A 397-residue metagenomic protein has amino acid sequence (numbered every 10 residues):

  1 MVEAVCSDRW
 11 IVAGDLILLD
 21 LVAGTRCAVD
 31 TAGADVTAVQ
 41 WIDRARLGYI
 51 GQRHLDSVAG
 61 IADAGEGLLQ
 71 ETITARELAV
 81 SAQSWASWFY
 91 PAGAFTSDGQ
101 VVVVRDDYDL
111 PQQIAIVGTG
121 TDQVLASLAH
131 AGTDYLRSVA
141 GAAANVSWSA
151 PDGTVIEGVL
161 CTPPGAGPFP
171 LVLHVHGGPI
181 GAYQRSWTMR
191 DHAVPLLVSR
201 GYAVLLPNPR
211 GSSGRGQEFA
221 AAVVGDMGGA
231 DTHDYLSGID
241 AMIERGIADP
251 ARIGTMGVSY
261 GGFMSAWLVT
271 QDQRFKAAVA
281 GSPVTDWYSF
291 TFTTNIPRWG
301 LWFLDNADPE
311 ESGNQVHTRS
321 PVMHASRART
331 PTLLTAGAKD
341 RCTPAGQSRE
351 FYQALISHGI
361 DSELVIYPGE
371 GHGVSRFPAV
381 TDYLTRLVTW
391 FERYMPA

Functional and structural regions predicted by a protein language model:
V2-I17, D30-T37, I50-I61, W85 (+3 more regions): A flexible loop/linker signature enriched in serine peptidases of the S9 family
D20-G24, D63-G67, G118-T121: Short loop/turn segments that connect beta-strands within beta-propeller blades
R46-L47, Q100: Conserved core beta-strand positions within WD40 beta-propeller blades
L69-P164, Q184, M189-P195, S199: Non-catalytic accessory segments flanking enzyme active sites
H130-A251, V258-S259, F290-P297: Cap/lid segment of the alpha/beta-hydrolase catalytic domain
L206-A397: Active-site-proximal cap/loop segments of hydrolase catalytic domains
